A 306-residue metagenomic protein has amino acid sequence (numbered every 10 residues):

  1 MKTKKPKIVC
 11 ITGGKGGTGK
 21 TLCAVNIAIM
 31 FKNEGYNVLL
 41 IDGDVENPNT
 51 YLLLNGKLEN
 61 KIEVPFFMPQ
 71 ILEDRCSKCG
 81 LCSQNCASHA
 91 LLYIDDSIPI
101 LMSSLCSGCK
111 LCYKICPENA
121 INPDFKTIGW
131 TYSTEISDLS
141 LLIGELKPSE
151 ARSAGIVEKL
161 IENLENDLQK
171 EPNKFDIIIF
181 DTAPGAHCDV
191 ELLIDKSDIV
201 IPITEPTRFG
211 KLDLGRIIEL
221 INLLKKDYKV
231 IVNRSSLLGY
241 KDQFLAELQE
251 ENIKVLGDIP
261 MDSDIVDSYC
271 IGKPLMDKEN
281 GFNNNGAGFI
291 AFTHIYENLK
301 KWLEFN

Functional and structural regions predicted by a protein language model:
K2, L220-N306: C-terminal lobe/tail of nucleotide-utilizing enzymes
K2-K32: Walker A (P-loop) phosphate-binding motif
I27, F31-E34, N55-K78, H89-G108: Ferredoxin-like iron-sulfur electron-transfer modules
Y36-Y51, F125-W130: Short beta-strand-centered segment that lines the nucleotide-binding/catalytic pocket of NTP-utilizing
L81-L101, L111-K126: Iron-sulfur cluster-binding cysteine motifs and their immediate structural context in ferredoxin-like electron-transfer
L105-I143: Hydrophobic alpha-helical segments and helix pairs
E118, F125-W130, G155, K159-D258: Conserved catalytic-core segment of NTP-binding enzymes
E145-A154, R208: Flexible beta-alpha connector loops of hexameric P-loop NTPases
